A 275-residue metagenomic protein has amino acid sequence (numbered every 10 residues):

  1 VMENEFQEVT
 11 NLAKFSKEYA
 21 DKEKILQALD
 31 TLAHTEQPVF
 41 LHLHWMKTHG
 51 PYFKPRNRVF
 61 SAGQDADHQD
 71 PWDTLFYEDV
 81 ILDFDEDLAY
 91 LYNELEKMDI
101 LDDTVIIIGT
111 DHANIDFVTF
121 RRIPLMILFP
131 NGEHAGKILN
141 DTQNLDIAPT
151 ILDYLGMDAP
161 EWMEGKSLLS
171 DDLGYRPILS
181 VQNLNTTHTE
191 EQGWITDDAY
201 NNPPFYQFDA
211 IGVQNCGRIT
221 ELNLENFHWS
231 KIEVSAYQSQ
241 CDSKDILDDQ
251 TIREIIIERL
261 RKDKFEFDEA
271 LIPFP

Functional and structural regions predicted by a protein language model:
V1-Q64, R122, N144, L155 (+1 more regions): Active-site-proximal alpha/beta segments of enzymes that process anionic O-linked groups
F15-S16, D30, K97, N131-P275: Membrane-interface soluble catalytic domains
Y19-E36, V59-T104: A long, amphipathic alpha-helix that forms part of the scaffold/cap immediately adjacent to metal-dependent active
T35, F76, L101, V118-F120 (+3 more regions): A generic fold-level signal
F40-M46, V105-T110, S180-N183: Short beta-strand segments
G50-P51, N114-T119, R176-P177: Secretory-pathway/luminal and periplasmic proteins that interact with or process carbohydrate-rich
N57-H68, F117-R122, L128, G132 (+1 more regions): Extracytoplasmic
D79-M126, N131-G132, A148-D158, W162: Metal-dependent active-site segment of extracytoplasmic phospho-/sulfohydrolases and closely related
